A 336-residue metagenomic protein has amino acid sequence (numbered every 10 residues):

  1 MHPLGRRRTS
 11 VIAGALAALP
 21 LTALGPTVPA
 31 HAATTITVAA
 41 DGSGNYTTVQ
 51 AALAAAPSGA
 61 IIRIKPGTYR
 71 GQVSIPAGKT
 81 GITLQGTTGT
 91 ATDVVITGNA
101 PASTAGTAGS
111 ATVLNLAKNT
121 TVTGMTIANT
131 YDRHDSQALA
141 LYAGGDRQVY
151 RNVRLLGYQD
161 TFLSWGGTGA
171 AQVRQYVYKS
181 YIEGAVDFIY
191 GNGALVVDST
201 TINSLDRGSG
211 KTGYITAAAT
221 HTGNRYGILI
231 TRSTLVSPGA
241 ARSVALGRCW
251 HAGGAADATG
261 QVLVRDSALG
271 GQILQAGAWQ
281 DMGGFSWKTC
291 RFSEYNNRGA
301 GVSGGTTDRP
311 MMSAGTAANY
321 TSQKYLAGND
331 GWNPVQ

Functional and structural regions predicted by a protein language model:
M1-A32: Secretory targeting and sorting signals
A33-Q336: Sequence-level preference for short, compositionally simple segments enriched in small aliphatic or small polar residues
